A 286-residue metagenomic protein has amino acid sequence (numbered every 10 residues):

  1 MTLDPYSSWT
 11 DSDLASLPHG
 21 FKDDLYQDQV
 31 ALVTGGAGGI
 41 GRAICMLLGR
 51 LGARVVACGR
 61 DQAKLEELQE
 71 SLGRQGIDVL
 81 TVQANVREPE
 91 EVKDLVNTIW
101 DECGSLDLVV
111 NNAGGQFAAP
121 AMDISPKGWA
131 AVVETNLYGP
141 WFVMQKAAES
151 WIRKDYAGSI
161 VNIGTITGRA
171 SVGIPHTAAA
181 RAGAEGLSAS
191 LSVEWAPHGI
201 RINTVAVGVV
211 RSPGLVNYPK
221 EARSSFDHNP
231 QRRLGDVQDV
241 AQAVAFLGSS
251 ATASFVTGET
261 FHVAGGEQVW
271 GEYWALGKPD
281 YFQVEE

Functional and structural regions predicted by a protein language model:
T2-F21, T252, T257-E286: Short C-terminal tail/terminal secondary-structure segment of NAD(P)H-dependent dehydrogenase/reductase domains
Q29, I77-D78, S105-L106, W151-I166 (+2 more regions): Active-site loop of short-chain dehydrogenase/reductase
V30, A37-G38: Conserved glycine-rich cofactor-binding loop
V110, A196, R201, T252 (+1 more regions): Short, small/polar-rich loop/turn modules that mediate ligand/substrate recognition or access, typified
P120-A121, S125-V133, S225: Substrate-binding pocket helix/loop in short-chain dehydrogenase/reductase
W141, L234-V263, Q268-V269: C-terminal substrate-recognition "lid" of short-chain dehydrogenase/reductases
I152, V161-G183, S188-P197, V209: Catalytic loop of short-chain dehydrogenase/reductase
